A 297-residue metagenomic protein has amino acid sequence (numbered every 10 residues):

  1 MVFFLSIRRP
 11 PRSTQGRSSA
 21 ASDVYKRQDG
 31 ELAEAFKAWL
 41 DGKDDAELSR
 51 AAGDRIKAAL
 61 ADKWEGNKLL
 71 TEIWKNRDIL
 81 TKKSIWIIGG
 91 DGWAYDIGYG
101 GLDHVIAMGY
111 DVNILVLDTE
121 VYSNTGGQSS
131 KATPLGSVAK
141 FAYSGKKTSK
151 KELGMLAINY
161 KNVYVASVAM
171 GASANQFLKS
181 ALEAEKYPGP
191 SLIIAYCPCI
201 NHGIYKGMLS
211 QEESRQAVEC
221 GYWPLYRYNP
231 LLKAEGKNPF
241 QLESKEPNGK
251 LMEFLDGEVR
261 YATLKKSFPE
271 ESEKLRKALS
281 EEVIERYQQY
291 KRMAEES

Functional and structural regions predicted by a protein language model:
M1-R8: Right-handed beta-helix
P10-Y25: Short, small-residue-biased leader/transition segments that mark boundaries at the very start of proteins
R17, L32-A35, L48, A52 (+10 more regions): General structural feature for long, well-ordered alpha-helical segments within catalytic domains of soluble enzymes
R17, Q28, D44, L48 (+9 more regions): Catalytic cores of large soluble enzymes that bind and process phosphate-bearing ligands
R27-I88: Internal maturation/activation junctions in enzymes
K63-S191, P198-I200, I204-C220: Thiamine diphosphate
F177-K274, A278, K291: Glycine/aspartate-rich loop-and-adjacent alpha/beta segment that forms the canonical ThDP
I284-S297: Short, amphipathic C-terminal "tail helix"
